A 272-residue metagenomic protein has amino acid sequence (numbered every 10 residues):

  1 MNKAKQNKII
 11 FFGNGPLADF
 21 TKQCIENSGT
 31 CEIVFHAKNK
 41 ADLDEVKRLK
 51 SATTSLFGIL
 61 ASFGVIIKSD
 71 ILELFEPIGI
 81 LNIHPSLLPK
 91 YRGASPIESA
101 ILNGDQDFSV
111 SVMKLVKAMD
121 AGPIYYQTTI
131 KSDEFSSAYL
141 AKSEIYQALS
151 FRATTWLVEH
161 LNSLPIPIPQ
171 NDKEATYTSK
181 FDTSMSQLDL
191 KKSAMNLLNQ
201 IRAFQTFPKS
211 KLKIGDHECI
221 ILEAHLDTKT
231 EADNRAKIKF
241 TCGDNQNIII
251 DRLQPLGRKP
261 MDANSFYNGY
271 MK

Functional and structural regions predicted by a protein language model:
N2-K3, N7, F11-G15, I25 (+1 more regions): An anion-binding loop in the catalytic cleft
Q6, C31-I33, S55: Local beta-strand N-terminus motif with an aromatic residue
N7-I10, G15-L17, C24-E26, A61-T178: Donor/substrate-binding cores of folate-linked one-carbon enzymes
K22-Q23, C31: Carbohydrate transferase catalytic cores enriched for Leloir-type hexosyltransferases
E32-A41: A short beta-strand-loop structural module common to alpha/beta enzyme folds
L43-T54, E73: Short amphipathic alpha-helix with an adjacent loop that forms part of the alpha/beta core around
T53-F63: Short, structured active-site "lid" loops
S179-K192: Acyl-group handling in specialized metabolite and lipid biosynthesis
